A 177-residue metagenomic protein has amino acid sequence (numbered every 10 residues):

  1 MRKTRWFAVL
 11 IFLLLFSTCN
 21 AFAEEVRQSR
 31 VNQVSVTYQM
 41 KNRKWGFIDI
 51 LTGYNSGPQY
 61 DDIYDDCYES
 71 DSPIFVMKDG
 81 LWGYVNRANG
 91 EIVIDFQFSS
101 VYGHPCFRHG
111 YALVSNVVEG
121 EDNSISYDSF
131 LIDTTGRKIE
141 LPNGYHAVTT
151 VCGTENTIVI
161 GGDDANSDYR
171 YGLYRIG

Functional and structural regions predicted by a protein language model:
M1-A8: Bacterial N-terminal signal peptides that target proteins for export
A8-S17: Bacterial N-terminal signal peptides
C19-F22: Sec/Tat signal peptide C-region and signal peptidase I cleavage site
E24-G177: Residue-level detector of conserved, function-critical positions
